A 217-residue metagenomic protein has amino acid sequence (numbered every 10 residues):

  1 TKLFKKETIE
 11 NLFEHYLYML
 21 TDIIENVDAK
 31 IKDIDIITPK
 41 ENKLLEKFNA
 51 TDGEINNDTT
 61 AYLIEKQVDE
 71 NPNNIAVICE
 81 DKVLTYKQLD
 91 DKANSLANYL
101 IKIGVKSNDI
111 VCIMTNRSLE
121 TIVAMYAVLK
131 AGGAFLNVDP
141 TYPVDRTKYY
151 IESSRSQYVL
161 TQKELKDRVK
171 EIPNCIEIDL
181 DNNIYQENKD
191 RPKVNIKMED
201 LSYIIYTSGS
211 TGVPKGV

Functional and structural regions predicted by a protein language model:
T1-D33, T51-V217: Carrier-protein-dependent adenylate-forming modules in NRPS/ANL systems
K32-L44: Short, highly charged C-terminal tails/helix-capping segments
E46-N49: Short, contiguous pre-domain boundary segments
